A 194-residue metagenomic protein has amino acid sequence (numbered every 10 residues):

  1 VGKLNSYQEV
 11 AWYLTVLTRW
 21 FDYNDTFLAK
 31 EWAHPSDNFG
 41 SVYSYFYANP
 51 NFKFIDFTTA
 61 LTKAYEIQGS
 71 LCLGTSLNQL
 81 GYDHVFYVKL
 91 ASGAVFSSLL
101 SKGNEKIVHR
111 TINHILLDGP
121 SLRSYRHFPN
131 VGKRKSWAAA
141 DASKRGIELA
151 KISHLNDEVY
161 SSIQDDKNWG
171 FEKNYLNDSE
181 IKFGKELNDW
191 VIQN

Functional and structural regions predicted by a protein language model:
V1-Q193: N-terminal core-entry segment
